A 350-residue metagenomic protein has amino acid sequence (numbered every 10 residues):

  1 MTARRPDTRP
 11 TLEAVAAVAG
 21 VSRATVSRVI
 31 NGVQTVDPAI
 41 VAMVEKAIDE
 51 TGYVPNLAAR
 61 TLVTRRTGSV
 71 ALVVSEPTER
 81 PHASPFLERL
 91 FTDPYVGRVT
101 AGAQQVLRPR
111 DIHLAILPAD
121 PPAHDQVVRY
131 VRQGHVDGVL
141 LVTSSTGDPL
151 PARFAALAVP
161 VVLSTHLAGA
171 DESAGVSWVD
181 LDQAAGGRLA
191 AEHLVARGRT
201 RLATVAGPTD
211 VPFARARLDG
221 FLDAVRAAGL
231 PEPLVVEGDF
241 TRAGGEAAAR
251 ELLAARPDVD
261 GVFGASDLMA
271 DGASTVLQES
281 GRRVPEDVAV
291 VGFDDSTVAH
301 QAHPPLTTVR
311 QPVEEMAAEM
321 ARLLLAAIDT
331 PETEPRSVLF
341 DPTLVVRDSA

Functional and structural regions predicted by a protein language model:
M1-R5, A17-V18, E50, G102-R110 (+1 more regions): Bacterial carbohydrate/catabolite-sensing allosteric modules
M1-S69, V73, A350: N-terminal helix-turn-helix DNA-binding module of bacterial transcription factors
T2-R4, S69-E192: Alpha-helical recognition/docking segments in bacterial nutrient-uptake and carbohydrate-utilization systems
V33, R65, R80, H124 (+3 more regions): Generic structural signal for helix capping and beta-alpha/helix-loop junctions
E50-N56, A119-H124, S144, S274: Short gly/ser/thr-rich secondary-structure transition/capping motifs
L57, P118, T143, E237 (+1 more regions): Short loop/edge segments at beta-strand edges and connector loops that shape dinucleotide/nucleotide cofactor-binding
